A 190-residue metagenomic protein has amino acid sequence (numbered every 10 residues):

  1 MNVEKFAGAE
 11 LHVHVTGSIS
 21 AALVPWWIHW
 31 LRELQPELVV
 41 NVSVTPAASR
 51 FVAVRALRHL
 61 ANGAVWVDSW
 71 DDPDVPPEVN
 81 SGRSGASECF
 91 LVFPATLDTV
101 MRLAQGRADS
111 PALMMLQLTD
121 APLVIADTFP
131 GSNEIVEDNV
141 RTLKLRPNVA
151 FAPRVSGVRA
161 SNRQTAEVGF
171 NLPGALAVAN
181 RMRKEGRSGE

Functional and structural regions predicted by a protein language model:
M1-V124, T128-E190: A cross-family phosphate/adenosyl-ligand binding-site feature
